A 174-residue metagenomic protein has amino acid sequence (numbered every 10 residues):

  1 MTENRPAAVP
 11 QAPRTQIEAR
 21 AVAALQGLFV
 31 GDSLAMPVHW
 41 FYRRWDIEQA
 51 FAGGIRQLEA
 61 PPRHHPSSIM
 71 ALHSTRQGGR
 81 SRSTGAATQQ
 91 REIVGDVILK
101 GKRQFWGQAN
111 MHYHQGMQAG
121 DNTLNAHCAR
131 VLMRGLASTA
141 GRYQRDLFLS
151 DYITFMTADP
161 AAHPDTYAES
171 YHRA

Functional and structural regions predicted by a protein language model:
T2-A174: Structured, active/binding-site neighborhoods that engage oxygen-rich ligands
